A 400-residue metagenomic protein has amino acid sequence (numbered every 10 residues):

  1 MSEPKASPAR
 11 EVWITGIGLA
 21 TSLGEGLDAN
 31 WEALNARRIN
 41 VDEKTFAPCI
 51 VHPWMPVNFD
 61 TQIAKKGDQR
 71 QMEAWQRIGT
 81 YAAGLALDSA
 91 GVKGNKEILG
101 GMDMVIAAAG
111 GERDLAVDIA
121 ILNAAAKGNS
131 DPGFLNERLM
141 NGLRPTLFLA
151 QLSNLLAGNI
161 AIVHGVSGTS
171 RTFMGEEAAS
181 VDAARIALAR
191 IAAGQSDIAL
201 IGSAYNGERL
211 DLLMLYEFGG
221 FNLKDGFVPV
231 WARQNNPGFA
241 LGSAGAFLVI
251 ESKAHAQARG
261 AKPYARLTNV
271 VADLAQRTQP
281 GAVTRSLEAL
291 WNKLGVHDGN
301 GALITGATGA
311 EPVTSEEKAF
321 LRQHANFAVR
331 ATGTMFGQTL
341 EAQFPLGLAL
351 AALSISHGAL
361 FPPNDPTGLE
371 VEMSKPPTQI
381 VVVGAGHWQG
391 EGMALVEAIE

Functional and structural regions predicted by a protein language model:
M1-T169, F173-M174, V181, A189-A193 (+2 more regions): Conserved "HGTGT" condensation-loop signature of ketosynthase/thiolase-family condensing enzymes that catalyze
I186: Internal active-site segments that recognize and position negatively charged phosphoryl groups and nucleotide moieties
I198-L200: Paired acidic/hydrophobic, glycine-rich loop segments that form the ligand-binding mouth/hinge of periplasmic-binding
